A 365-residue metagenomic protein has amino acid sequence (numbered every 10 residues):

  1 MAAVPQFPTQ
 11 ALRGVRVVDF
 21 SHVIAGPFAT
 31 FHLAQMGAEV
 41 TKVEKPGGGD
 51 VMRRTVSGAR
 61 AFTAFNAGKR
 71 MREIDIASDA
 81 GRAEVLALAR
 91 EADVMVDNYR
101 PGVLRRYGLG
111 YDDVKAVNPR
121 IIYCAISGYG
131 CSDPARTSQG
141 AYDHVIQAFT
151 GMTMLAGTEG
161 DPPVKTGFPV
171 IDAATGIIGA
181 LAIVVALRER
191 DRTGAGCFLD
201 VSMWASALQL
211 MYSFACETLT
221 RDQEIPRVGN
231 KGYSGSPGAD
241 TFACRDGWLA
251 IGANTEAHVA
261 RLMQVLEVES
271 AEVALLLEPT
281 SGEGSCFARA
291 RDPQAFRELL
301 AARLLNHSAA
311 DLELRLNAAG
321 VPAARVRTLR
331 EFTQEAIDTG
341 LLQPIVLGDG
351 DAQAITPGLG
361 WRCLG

Functional and structural regions predicted by a protein language model:
M1-R16, A243-C244, Q264, L314 (+1 more regions): Terminal low-complexity tails and localization/encapsulation signals of metabolic enzymes
M1-R192, A310, L347: N-terminal helix-loop segment corresponding to the beta1-alpha1 unit of nucleotide/adenylate-binding folds
V40-V43, N317-F332: Short, well-structured beta-strand/strand-turn elements
G47, G128-G130, M203-L208, D246-W248 (+2 more regions): Glycine-rich beta-alpha junction loops
F62, V228-S234, A239-D240, G350-L359: Short Gly/Pro-enriched turn/cap motifs at secondary-structure boundaries
C131-S132, G160-F168, D191-A207, Q223 (+2 more regions): Conserved Rossmann-fold dehydrogenase catalytic segment
G176-G196, Q209-T220, M263-L276: Oxidoreductase and adenylate-handling cofactor-binding alpha/beta cores
P237-A319, A323: Aromatic-enriched alpha-helical interface/lid elements that frame and gate functional surfaces
